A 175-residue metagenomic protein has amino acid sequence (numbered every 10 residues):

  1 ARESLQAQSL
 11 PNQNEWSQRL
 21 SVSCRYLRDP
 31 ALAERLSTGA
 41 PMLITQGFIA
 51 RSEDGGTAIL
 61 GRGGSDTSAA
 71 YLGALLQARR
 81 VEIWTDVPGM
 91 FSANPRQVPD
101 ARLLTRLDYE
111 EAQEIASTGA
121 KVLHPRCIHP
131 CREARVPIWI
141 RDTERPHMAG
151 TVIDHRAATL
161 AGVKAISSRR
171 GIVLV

Functional and structural regions predicted by a protein language model:
A1-I128: Nucleotide/pyrophosphate-binding catalytic subdomain
A1-Q6, F91, I140-A157: Terminal amphipathic helices with adjacent charged low-complexity linkers/tails
M42-L43, A58, I138, T151 (+1 more regions): A broad, low-specificity signal marking well-ordered, structured residues that form hydrophobic/aromatic
G64-T67, D142-R145, L160: Short, charged low-complexity intrinsically disordered segments located at boundaries of structured domains
L123-R126, P137-P146, I166: Flexible, glycine/charged-enriched surface loops at secondary-structure junctions
C131: Acidic-aromatic/histidine active-site loop/patch
A149-V175: A conserved regulatory-domain signal marking ACT and ACT-like small-molecule sensing domains and adjacent regulatory
